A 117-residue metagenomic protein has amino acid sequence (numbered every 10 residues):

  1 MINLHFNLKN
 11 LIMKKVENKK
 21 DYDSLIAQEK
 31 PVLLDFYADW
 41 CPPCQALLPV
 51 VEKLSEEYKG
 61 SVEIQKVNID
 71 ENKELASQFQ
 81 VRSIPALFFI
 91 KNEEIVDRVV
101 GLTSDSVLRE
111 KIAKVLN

Functional and structural regions predicted by a protein language model:
M1-I12: Short, Lys/Arg-enriched N-terminal segments with co-localized hydrophobic residues within the first ~10-30 amino acids
K14-P31: A short beta-strand-turn-helix
V16, F36, V51-S55, K59-K73: Thiol-based oxidoreductase modules, predominantly thioredoxin-like and allied folds used for disulfide exchange
D23, D35, L48, K59 (+1 more regions): ABC family nucleotide-binding domain
E29-K30, Y37-W40, S83: Short pre-active-site segment immediately N-terminal to redox-active cysteine/selenocysteine motifs in thiol-based
F36-V50: Conserved redox-active cysteine motifs that mediate thiol-disulfide chemistry, especially di-cysteine Cys-X(1-2)-Cys
K73, F79-F88: Structural micro-motif
K91-N117: Non-catalytic, surface beta->alpha helical segment in thiol-disulfide oxidoreductase systems
